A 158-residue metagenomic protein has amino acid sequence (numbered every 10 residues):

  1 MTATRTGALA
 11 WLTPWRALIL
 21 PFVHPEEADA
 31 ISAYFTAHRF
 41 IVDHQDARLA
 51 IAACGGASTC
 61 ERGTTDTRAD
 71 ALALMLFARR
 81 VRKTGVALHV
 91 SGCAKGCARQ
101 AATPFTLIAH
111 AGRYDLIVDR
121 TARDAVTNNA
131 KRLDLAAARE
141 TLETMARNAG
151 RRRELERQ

Functional and structural regions predicted by a protein language model:
M1-A111, D115: Small-residue-enriched alpha-helical segments and adjacent helix-cap loops that form tight helix-helix packing
A101, T106-Q158: Mobile "lid/hinge" segments at catalytic clefts and subdomain interfaces of large enzymes
